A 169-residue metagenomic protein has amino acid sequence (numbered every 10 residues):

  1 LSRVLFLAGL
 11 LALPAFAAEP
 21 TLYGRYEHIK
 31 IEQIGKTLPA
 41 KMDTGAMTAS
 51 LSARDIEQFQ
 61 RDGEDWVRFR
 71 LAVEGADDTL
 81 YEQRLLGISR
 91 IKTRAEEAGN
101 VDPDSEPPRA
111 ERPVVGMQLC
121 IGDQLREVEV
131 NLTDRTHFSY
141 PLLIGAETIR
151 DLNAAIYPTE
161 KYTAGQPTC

Functional and structural regions predicted by a protein language model:
L1-L7: Sec-dependent signal peptide recognition, specifically the positively charged N-region followed immediately by
A8-A17: Hydrophobic h-region of N-terminal signal peptides that target proteins for export in Gram-negative bacteria
A17-C169: Pepsin/retropepsin-fold aspartyl endopeptidases
